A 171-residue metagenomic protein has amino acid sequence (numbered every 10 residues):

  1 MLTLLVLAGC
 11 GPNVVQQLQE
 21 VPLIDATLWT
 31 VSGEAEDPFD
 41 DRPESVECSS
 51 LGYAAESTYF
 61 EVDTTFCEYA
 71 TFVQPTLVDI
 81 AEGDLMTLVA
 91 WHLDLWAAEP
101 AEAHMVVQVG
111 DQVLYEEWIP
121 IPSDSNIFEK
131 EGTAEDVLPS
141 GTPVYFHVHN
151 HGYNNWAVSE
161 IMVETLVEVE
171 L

Functional and structural regions predicted by a protein language model:
M1-L4: Sec-dependent signal peptide recognition, specifically the positively charged N-region followed immediately by
L7-G9: C-terminal motif of bacterial Sec signal peptides marking the signal peptidase cleavage site
G11-L171: Gly-Asp-aromatic-enriched flexible segments
